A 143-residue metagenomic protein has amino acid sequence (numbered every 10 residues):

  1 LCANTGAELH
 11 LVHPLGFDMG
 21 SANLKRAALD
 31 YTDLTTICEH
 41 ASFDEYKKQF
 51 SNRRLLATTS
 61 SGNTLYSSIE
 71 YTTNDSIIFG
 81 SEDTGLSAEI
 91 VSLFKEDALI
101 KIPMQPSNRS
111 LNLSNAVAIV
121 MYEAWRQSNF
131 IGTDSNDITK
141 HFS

Functional and structural regions predicted by a protein language model:
L1-S143: Post-transcriptional modification and biogenesis factors for structured RNAs of the translation apparatus
